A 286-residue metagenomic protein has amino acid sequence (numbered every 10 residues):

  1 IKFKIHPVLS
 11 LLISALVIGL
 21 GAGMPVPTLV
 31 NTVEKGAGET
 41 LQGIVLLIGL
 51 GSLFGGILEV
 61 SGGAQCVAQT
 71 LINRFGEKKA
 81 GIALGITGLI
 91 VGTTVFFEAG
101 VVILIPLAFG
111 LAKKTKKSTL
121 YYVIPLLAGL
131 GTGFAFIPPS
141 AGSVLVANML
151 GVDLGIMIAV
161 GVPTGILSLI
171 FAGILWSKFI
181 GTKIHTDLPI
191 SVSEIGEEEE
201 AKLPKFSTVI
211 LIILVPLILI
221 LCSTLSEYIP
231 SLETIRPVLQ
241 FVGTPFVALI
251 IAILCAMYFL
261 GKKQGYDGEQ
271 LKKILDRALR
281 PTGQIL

Functional and structural regions predicted by a protein language model:
I1-M24, V45-L50, V209-L221, Q240-G261 (+1 more regions): Hydrophobic mid-bilayer segments of alpha-helices in multi-pass membrane transport proteins, especially secondary
K2, G19-G23, T93, L169-K178: Membrane-embedded alpha-helical segments of multi-pass transporters/permeases
L12, L16, A37, L53 (+7 more regions): Residue-level signature of the transmembrane alpha-helical core of multi-pass small-molecule transporters
I18-A22, F97, V102-S118, S143-M157: Membrane-interfacial helix-loop connectors
V26-G36, S143-G155, S226-L239, E269-Q270: Membrane-interface helix termini and inter-helical loops of multi-pass transporters
V26-K114, G265-L286: Membrane-embedded alpha-helical segments and adjacent helix-loop junctions characteristic of multi-pass solute
I48, E77-T93, K116-A135, I156-I166: Alpha-helical transmembrane segments of multi-pass membrane proteins
A159-I274: Long, contiguous bundles of hydrophobic transmembrane helices that form the permeation core of multi-pass
